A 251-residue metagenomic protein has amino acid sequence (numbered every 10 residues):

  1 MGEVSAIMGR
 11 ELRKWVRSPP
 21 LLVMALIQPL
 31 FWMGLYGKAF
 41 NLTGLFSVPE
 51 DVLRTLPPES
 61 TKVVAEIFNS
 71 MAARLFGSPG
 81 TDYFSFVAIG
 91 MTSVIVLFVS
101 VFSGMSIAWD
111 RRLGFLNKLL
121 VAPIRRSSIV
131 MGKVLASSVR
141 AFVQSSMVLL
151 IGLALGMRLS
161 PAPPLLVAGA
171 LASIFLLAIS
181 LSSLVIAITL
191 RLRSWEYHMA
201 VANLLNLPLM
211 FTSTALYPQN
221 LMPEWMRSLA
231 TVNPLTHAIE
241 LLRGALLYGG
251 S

Functional and structural regions predicted by a protein language model:
G2-G9, E59, F211, A215-S251: Short hydrophobic, aromatic-rich alpha-helical segments embedded in or entering the lipid bilayer of multi-pass
E3, E11-L113, A141, S145 (+5 more regions): Transmembrane helix-boundary elements of multi-pass transport/secretion proteins, especially ABC-type permease modules
A6, R10-K14, G114-V121, L190 (+3 more regions): Short amphipathic alpha-helical coupling elements at transmembrane boundaries
P20-L21, S128, Y197, S228: Residue-level recognition of membrane-helix boundary sites in multi-pass small-molecule transporters
P29-L30, M91, S137, I174 (+2 more regions): Residue-level recognition of pore/gate-forming positions within transmembrane alpha-helices of multi-pass
G34-L45, T189-V232, T236: Transmembrane helix segments
S106-S138: Helix-loop-helix units of permease transmembrane domains in multi-pass membrane transporters, especially ABC
R126, V130-N203: Alpha-helical transmembrane segments and their short interhelical loops
